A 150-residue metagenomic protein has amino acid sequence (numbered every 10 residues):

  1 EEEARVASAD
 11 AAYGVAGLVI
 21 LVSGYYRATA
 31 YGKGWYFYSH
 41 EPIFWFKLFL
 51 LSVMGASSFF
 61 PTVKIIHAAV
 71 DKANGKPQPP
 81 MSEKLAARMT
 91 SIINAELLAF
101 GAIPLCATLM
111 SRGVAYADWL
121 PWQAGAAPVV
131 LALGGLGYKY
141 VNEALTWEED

Functional and structural regions predicted by a protein language model:
E1-D150: Polytopic transmembrane helical bundles with strong interfacial aromatic enrichment
